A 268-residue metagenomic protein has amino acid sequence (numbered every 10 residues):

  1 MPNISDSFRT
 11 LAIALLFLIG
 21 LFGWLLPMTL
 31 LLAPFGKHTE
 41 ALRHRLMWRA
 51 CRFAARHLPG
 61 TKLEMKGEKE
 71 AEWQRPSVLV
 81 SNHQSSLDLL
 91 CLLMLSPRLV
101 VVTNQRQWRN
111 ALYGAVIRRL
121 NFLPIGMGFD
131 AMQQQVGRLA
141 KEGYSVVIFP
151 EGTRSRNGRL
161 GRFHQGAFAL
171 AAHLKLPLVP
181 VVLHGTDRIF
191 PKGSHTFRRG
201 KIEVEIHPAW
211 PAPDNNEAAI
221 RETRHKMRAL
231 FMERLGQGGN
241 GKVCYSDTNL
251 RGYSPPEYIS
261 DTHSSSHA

Functional and structural regions predicted by a protein language model:
P2-E64, A115-R119: A transmembrane-helix-recognition feature enriched in membrane-embedded lipid enzymes and envelope glyco-/phospholipid
I4-F8, D130-A268: Non-catalytic C-terminal accessory region of glycerolipid acyltransferases and related lyso-lipid remodeling enzymes
M28-R45, W73-G128: Catalytic core of membrane glycerolipid acyltransferases/transacylases, capturing the structured, soluble-facing
A50, D88-C91, L112, G166-A167 (+2 more regions): Hydrophobic alpha-helical segments typical of transmembrane helices and their membrane-interface/capping positions
T61, R98, R119-L120, E142-G143 (+1 more regions): Structured helix-beta-strand junction loops
K62, P76, R98, K201-E203: A residue-level signal for beta-strand positions that form part of recognition/binding surfaces within mature
M65, L123-M127, A212: Short acidic-hydrophobic, aromatic-tinged amphipathic segments that line or gate anion-handling sites
G67-E72: Glycine-rich helix-loop-beta junction characteristic of Rossmann-like nucleotide cofactor-binding loops
